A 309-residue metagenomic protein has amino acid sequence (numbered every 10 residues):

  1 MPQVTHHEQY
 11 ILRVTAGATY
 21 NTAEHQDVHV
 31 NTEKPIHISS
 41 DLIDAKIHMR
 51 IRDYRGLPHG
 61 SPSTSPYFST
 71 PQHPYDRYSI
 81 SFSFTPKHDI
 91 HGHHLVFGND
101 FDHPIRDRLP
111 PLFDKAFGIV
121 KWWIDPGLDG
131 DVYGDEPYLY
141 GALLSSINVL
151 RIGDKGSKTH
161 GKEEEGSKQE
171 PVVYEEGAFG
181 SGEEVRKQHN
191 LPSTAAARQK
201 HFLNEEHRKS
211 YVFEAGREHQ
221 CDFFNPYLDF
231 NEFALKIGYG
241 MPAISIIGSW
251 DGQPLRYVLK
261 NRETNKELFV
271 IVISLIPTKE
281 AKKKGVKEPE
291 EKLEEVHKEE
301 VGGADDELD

Functional and structural regions predicted by a protein language model:
P2-P171: N-terminal onset of structured domains
H73, G248-G252: Surface-exposed coil/turn segments at beta-strand junctions on protein surfaces, enriched
D76-I80, L255, I271: Hydrophobic residues positioned within well-ordered beta-strands of beta-sheet architectures
F97-R106, Y257, V270-E280: Amphipathic alpha-helical scaffolding segments
I124-D125, G252, A281, G285: Intrinsic disorder/low-complexity segments enriched in polar/charged and small flexible residues
G127-I246: Extended, solvent-exposed segments with strong compositional bias
Q253-N261: A short beta-strand micro-motif common to beta-rich folds, especially ectodomain repeats
E263-D309: Short beta-strand elements
